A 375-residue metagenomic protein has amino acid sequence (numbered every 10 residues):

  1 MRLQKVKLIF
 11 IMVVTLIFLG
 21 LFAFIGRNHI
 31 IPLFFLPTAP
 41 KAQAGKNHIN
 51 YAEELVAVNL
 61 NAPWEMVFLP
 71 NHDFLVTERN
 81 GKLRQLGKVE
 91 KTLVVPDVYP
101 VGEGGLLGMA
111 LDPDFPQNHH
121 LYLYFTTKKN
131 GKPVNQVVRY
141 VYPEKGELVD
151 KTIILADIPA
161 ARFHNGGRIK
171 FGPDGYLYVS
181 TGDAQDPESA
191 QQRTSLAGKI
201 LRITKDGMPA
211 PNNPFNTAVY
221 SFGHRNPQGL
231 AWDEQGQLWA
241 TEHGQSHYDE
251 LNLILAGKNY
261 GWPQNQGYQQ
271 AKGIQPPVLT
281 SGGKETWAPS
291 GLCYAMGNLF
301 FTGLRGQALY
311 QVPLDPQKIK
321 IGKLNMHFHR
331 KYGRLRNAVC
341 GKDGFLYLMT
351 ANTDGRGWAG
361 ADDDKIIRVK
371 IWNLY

Functional and structural regions predicted by a protein language model:
M1-V6: Short, Lys/Arg-rich N-terminal segment immediately upstream of the first membrane anchor
L8-I11, F18-D186, G229, Q237-G244 (+3 more regions): Acidic, Gly/Ser/Thr-rich repeat motifs that build Ca2+-stabilized beta-propeller blades
K91-G104, K151-G166, L196, I203-S221 (+2 more regions): Surface-exposed loop and turn segments in beta-propeller and other repeat-based domains that flank or scaffold
N130, P187, Q245-D249, L253-Y260: Short edge-strand/loop segments of extracellular domains
Y140-E147, L201-A210, I254-G261, Q266 (+2 more regions): Short loop/turn segments immediately following beta-strands, especially the blade-tip and inter-blade linker loops
Q191-L196, N212-N226, A231, H243: Short, contiguous, pocket-lining structural segments that sit at or immediately flank catalytic/ligand-binding sites
D249-E250, P277-Y294: C-terminal amphipathic alpha-helical segment
L335-N337: Repeated scaffold domains used in trafficking and secretory/extracellular systems, primarily beta-propellers
